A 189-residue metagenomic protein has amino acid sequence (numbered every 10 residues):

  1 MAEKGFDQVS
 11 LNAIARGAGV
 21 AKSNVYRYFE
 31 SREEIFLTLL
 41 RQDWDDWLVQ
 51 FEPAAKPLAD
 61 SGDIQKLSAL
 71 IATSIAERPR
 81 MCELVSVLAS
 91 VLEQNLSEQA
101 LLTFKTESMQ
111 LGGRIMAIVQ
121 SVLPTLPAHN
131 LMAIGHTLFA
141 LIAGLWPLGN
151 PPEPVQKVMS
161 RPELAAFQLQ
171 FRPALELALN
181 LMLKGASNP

Functional and structural regions predicted by a protein language model:
E3, G17, E34-P57, T73 (+2 more regions): Alpha-helical structural segments
K4-E34, T38: Helix-turn-helix
T38, E52-M81, I134-L138: Hydrophobic alpha-helical connector segments
S61, Q94-M109, P124: Short, surface-exposed loop/turn motifs that are enriched in glycine and acidic residues and include a nearby proline
R78-Q99, E153-V158: Amphipathic alpha-helical segments used for helix-helix packing
Q110-T125, L141-P189: C-terminal peripheral helix-coil segments that are non-catalytic and often amphipathic
L123, P127-L131, G135: Membrane-interface starts of transmembrane alpha-helices
